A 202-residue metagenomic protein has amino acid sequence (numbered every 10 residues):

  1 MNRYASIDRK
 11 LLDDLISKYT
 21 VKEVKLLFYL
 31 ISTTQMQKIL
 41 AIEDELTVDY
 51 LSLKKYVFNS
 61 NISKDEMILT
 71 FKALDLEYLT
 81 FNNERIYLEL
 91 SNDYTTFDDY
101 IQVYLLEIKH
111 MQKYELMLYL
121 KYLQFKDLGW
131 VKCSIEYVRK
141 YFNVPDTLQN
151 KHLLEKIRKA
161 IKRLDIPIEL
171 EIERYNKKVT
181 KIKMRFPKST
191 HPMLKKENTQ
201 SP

Functional and structural regions predicted by a protein language model:
M1-P202: Charged, alpha-helix-forming regions
